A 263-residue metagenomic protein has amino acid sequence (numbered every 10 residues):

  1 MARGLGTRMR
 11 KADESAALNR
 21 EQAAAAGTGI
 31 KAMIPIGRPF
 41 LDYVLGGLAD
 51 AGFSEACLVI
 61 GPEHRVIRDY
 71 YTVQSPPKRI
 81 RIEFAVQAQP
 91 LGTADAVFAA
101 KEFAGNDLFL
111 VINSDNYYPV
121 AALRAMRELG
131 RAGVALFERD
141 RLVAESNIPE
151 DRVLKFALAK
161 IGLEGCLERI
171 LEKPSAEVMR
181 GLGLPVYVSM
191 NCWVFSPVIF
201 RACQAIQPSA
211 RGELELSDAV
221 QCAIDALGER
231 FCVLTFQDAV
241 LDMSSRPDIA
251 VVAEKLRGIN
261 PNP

Functional and structural regions predicted by a protein language model:
R3-T28, A32-V111, R211: Conserved N-terminal catalytic core of the sugar/cofactor nucleotidyltransferase
M33, A159-I161, V233: A structural signal for short hydrophobic beta-strand segments in well-ordered beta-sheet cores
Y43, V66-D69, A121, A219 (+1 more regions): Phosphate- and divalent-cation-binding pockets in alpha/beta enzyme and binding domains that engage nucleotide-derived
L58, V111, V134-A135, V233: Structural beta-sheet core signal
V97-F103, N147-K155, P247-V251: Short, surface-exposed amphipathic charged segments that create phosphate/polyanion-binding patches used for binding
S114-Y117: The conserved acidic donor/metal-binding loop of glycosyltransferases
P119-R201, I206: Conserved core of the sugar-phosphate nucleotidyltransferase
I170-P263: Conserved alpha/beta core of the MobA/IspD/sugar-nucleotide pyrophosphorylase nucleotidyltransferase superfamily
